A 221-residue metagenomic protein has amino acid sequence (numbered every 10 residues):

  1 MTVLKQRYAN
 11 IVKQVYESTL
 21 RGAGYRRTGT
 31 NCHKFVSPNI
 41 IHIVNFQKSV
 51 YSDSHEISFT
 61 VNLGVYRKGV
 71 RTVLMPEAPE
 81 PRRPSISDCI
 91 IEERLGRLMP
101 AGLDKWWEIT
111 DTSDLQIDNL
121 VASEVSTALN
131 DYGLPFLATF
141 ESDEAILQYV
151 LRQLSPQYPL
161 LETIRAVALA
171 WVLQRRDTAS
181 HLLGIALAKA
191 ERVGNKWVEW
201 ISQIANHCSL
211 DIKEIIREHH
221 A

Functional and structural regions predicted by a protein language model:
M1-K5, K34-A221: Intrinsically disordered, low-complexity regulatory regions enriched in serine/threonine/proline and acidic residues
Q6-R27: Amphipathic alpha-helical segments
G24-P38: A short acidic/basic microdomain associated with nuclease active sites
